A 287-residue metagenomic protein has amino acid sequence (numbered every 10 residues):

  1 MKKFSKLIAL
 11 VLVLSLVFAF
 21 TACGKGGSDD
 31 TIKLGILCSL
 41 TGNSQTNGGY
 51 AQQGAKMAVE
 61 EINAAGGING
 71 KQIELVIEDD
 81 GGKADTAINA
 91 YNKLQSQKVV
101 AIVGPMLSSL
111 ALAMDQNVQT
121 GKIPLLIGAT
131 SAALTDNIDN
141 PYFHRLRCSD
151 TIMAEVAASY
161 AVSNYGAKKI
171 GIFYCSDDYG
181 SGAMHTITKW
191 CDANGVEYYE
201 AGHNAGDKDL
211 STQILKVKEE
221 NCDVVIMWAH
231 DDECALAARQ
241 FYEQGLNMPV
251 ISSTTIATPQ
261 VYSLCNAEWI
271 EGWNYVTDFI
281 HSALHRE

Functional and structural regions predicted by a protein language model:
M1-K33, A64, S96: Short, low-complexity disordered leader/linker segments with a strong preference for bacterial N-terminal type II
G24-S28, Y160-K169, K216-N221: Glycine-rich phosphate/diphosphate-binding loops that line cofactor/substrate pockets in enzymes
K25-T31, Q52-L75, D192-V196: Signal peptide-proximal N-terminal region of secreted/periplasmic/extracellular or secretory-lumen proteins
G35-G54, E78-A84, M106-L107, F173-S181 (+1 more regions): Extracytoplasmic "Venus flytrap"
T46-Q53, A65-N137, G202-L210, H230-A235 (+1 more regions): Beta-alpha junction/loop-to-helix N-cap segments that form part of ligand/metal-binding clefts
I88, Q95, V162-S163, K218 (+2 more regions): Non-catalytic positions within long, well-ordered alpha-helices that form the structural scaffold/packing of enzyme
S96-G202, P249-D278: Extracytoplasmic ligand/sensor domains, especially the bilobed periplasmic-binding protein
